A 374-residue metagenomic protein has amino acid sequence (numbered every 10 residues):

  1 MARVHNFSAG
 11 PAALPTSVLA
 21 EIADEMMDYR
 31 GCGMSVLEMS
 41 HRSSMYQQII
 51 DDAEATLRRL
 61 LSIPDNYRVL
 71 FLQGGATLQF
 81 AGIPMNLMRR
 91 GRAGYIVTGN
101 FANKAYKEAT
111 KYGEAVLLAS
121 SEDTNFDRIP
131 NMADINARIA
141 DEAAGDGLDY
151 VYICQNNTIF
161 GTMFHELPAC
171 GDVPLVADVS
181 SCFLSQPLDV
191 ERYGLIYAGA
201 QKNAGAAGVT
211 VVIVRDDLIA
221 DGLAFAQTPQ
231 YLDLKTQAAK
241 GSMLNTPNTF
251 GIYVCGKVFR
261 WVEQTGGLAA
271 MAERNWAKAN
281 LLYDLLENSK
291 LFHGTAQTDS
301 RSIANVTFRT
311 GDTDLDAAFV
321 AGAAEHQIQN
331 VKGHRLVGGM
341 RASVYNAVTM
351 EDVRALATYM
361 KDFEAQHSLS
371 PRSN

Functional and structural regions predicted by a protein language model:
A2-V4, H334, G338-N374: PLP-dependent enzyme catalytic core of the Aspartate aminotransferase-like
R3-E54: A glycine-/small-polar-enriched, mobile loop at the entrance of the PLP active site in fold-type I
G10, A109, S121-F183: Active-site phosphate-binding strand-loop segment of PLP-dependent enzymes
G33-Q79, N86, N100, E108: Conserved N-terminal alpha-helix of the aminotransferase class I/II PLP-enzyme fold
M88-N103: Conserved PLP-anchoring active-site segment centered on the Schiff-base-forming lysine
V176, V190-Q201: Conserved active-site segment immediately N-terminal to the catalytic lysine that forms the internal aldimine
A200-Y283, Q297, H367: Active-site C-terminal subdomain of aminotransferase-like
F292-A323: Conserved PLP-binding catalytic core of the aspartate aminotransferase-like
